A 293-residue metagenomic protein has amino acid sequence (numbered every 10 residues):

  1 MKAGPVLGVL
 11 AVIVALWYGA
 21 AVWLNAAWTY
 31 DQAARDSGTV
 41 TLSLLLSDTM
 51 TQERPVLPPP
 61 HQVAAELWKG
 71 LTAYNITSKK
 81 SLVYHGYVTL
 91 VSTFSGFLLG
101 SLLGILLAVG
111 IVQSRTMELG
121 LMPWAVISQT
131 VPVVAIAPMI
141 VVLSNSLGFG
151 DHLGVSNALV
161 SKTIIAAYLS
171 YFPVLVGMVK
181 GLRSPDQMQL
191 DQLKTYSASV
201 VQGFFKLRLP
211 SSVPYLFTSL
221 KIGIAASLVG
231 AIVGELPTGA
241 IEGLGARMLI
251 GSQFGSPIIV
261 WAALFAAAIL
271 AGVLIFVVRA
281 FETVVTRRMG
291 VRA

Functional and structural regions predicted by a protein language model:
M1-T29: N-terminal signal-anchor/first transmembrane alpha helix
A26-L98: Periplasmic/extracellular loop-to-transmembrane helix junction in inner-membrane transport proteins
V83-V91, S95, E118, A125-S128 (+5 more regions): Alpha-helical membrane-interface segments at transmembrane helix boundaries
S95-A125: Transmembrane-helix boundary motif in ABC transporter permease subunits
M122, V126-P173, K180-G181: Generic hydrophobic transmembrane alpha-helix motif, especially the helices
Y168, V201-V233, A262, A266: Transmembrane alpha-helices
V174-L216, M248: Short cytoplasmic-facing helical segments at TM-TM junctions of multi-pass membrane proteins
A262-A293: C-terminal transmembrane helix and the adjacent membrane-cytosol boundary/short C-terminal tail of inner/organellar
